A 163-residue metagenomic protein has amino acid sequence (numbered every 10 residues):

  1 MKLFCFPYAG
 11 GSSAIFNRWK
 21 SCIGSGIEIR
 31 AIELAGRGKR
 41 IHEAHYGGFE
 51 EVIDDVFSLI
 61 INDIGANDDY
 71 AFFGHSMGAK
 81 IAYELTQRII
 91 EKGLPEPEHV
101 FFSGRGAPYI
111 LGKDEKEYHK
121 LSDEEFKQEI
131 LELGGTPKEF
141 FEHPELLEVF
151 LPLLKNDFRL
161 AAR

Functional and structural regions predicted by a protein language model:
M1-R163: Non-catalytic, mobile gating and regulatory segments of ester bond hydrolases
